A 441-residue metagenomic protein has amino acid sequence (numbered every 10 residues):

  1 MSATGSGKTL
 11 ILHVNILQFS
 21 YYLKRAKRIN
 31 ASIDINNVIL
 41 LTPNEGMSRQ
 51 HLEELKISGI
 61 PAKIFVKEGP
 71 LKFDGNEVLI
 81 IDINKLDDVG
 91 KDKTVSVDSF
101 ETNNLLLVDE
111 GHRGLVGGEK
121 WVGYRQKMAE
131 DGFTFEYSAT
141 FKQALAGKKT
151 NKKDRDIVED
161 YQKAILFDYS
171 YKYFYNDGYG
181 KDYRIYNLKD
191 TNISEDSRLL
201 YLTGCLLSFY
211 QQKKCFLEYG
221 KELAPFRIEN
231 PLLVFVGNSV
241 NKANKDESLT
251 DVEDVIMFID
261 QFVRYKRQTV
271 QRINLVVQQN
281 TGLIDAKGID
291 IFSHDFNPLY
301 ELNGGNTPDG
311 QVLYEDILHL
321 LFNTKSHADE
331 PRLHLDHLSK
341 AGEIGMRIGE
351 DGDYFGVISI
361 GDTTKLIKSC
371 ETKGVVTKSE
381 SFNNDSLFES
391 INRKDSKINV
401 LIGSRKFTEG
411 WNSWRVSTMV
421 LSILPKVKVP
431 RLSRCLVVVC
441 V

Functional and structural regions predicted by a protein language model:
S2: The Walker A (P-loop) glycine that initiates the GxxxxGKT/S ATP-binding motif of P-loop NTPases
G5-K8, E45-G46, F141-K142, S239-N241 (+1 more regions): Gly/Ser/Thr-rich loops at beta-strand to alpha-helix junctions that form or flank small-molecule/cofactor-binding
S6, S32, V38-T42, R49-L52 (+4 more regions): Conserved C-terminal RecA-like helicase domain
T9-I16, S20, A26-G59: Conserved Walker A/P-loop ATP-binding site and its immediately adjacent core in helicase/helicase-like ATPase domains
L10-Y21, E53, I80-A224, S404 (+1 more regions): Signature of the SF2 helicase/ATPase Hel1-core->accessory helical subdomain module
Y21-V38, F65-K67, A146-F167, F216 (+1 more regions): Flexible phosphate/Mg2+-sensing switch loops adjacent to catalytic phosphate-binding sites
Y22, E54, S58, S208-Q211 (+1 more regions): Structured segments of extracytoplasmic/periplasmic soluble domains in secreted or envelope-associated proteins
N36, T102-N103, G132, S396-I398: Short coil/turn segments at beta-strand junctions that form active-site/ligand-binding loops
